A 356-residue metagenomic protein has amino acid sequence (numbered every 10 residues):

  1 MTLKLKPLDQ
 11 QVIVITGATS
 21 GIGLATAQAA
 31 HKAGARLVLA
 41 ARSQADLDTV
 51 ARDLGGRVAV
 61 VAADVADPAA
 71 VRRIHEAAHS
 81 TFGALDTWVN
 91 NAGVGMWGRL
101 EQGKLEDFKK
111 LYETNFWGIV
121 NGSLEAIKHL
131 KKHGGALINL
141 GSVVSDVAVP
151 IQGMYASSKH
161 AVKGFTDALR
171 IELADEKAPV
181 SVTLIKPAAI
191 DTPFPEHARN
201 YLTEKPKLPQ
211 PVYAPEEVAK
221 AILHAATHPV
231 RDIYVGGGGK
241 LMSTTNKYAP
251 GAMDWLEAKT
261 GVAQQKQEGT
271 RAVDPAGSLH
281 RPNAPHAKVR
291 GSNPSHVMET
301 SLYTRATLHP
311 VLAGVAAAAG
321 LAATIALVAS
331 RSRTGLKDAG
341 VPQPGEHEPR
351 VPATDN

Functional and structural regions predicted by a protein language model:
V12, T19-G21: Conserved glycine-rich cofactor-binding loop
A33-T49: Conserved glycine-rich Rossmann-like NAD(P)H-binding loop of the short-chain dehydrogenase/reductase
A63-R73, L105: The beta1-alpha1 cofactor-binding region of Rossmann-like NAD(H)/NADP(H)-dependent oxidoreductases
R99-L100, K104-K109, A316: Substrate-binding pocket helix/loop in short-chain dehydrogenase/reductase
S123, S158: Active-site helix of classical SDR
S142: Residue(s) in the substrate-gating loop at a strand-loop-helix junction that position the organic substrate next
D175-G269: SDR active-site lid
